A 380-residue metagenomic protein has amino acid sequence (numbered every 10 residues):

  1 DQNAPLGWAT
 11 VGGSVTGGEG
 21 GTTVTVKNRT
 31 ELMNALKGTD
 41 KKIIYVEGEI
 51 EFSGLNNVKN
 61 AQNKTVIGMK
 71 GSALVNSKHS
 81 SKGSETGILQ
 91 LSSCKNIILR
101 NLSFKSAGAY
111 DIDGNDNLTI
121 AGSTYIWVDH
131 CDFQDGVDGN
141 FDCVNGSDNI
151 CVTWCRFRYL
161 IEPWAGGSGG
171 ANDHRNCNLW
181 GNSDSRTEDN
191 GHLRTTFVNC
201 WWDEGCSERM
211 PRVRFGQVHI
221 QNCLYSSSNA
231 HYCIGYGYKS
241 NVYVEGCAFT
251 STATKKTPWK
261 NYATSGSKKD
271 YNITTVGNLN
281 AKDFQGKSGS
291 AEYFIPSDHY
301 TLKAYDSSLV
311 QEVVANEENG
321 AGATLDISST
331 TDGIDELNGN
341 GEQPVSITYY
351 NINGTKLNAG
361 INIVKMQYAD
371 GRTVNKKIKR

Functional and structural regions predicted by a protein language model:
A4-Y45, Y349-L357: Acidic Gly/Asp/Thr-rich repetitive segments characteristic of extracellular carbohydrate-active and adhesion proteins
I44, V66-G68, I97-R100, I126-D129 (+5 more regions): All-beta strand scaffolds that present successive hydrophobic residues in beta-strands
E51-D189: Right-handed parallel beta-helix
V58, A73, Y159-E162, G166 (+1 more regions): Long, polar low-complexity repeats
R212-T330: Extracellular beta-rich repeat passengers
T330-N353: Residue-level detector of functionally pivotal "anchor" positions at catalytic/ligand-binding pockets or at interdomain
G360-V364: A glycine-anchored, Pro-Gly-centered beta-turn/N-cap motif
K365-R380: C-terminal tail/sorting-segment detector
